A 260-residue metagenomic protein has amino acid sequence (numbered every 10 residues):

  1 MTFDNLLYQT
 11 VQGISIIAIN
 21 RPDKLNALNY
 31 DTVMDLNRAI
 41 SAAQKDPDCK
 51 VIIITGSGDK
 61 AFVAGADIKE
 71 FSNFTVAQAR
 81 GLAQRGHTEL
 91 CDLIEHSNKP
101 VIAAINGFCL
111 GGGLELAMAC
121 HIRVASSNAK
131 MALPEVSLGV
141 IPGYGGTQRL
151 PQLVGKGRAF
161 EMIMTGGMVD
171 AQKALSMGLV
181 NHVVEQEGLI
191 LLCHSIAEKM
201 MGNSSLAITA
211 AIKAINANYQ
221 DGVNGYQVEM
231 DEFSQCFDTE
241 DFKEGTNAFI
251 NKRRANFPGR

Functional and structural regions predicted by a protein language model:
M1-Q12, D59, G166-Q172, E187-R260: C-terminal alpha-helix plus adjacent terminal tail
M1-T55, A77, D92: Conserved CoA-thioester-binding segment of acyl-CoA-metabolizing enzymes
I17, R21, D35-L36, I54 (+6 more regions): Terminal peptide-recognition signature
A27-Y30, A64, N73, M164 (+5 more regions): Phosphate-coordinating loops and pocket residues in cytosolic domains that bind phosphorylated ligands
T32-L36, G86, L189, E229: Hydrophobic alpha-helical membrane-association signature
G56-L93, D221: Glycine- (often His-adjacent) and acidic-residue-rich active-site loop that binds/positions the CoA thioester
L93-L206, T239, K243-T246, R253: Crotonase-fold acyl-CoA enzyme core
